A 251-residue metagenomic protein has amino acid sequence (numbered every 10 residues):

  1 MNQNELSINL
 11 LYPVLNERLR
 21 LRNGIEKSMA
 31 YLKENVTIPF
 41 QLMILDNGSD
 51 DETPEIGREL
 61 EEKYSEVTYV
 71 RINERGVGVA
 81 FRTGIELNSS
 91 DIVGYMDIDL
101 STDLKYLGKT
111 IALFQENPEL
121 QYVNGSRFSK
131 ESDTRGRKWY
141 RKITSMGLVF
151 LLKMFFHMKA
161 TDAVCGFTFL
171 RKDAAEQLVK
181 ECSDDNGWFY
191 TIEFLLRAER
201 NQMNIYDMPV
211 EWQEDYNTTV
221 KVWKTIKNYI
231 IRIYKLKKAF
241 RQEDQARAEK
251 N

Functional and structural regions predicted by a protein language model:
M1-S7, K109, K180-N251: Hydrophobic helical membrane-anchoring modules
L6-Y12, L21, S28, F40-L45: Hydrophobic targeting segments
E17-K33: Short, well-formed alpha-helical segments that are part of the catalytic scaffolds of diverse glycosyltransferases
L19-N23, D51-L60: Acidic helix N-cap motif at the loop->helix transition within catalytic regions of sugar-transfer enzymes
V36-S49, V70-N73: Short beta-strand/loop segment that forms part of the nucleotide-sugar
D46-E55, L100: A conserved acidic beta->alpha catalytic loop
I72-L87, I92, L104-W188, D215-W223 (+1 more regions): Acceptor/aglycone-binding surface of glycosyltransferases and processive sugar-polymer synthases
